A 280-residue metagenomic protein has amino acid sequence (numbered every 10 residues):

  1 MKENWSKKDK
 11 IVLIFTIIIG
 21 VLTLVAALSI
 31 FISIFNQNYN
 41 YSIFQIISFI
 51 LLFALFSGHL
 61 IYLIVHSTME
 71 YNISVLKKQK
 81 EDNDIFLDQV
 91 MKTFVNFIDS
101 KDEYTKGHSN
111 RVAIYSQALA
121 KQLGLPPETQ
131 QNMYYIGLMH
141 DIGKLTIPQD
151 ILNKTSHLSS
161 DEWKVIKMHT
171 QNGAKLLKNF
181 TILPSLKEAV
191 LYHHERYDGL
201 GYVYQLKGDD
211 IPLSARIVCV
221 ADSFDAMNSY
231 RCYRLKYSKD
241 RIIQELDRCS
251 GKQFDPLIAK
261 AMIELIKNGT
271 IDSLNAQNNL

Functional and structural regions predicted by a protein language model:
M1-E70: Alpha-helical transmembrane segments and their helix-membrane boundary motifs
S6, D88, V95, D99-L280: Metal-dependent catalytic cores of enzymes that make or break cyclic nucleotides and related phosphoester linkages
L13-I14, K77, L87, Q117: A generic structural signal for ordered secondary structure
F15, F31, F35, F44 (+8 more regions): Phenylalanine-focused residue identity feature
F35-N38, T68-I73, K77, T155 (+1 more regions): Membrane-interfacial segments
F44, N83, I142-L145: A glycine-rich, aromatic-flanked flexible loop/lid motif
G58, Y62, K80-E81, S160 (+1 more regions): Short N-terminal helix-initiation segments at or just after the protein's N-terminus
V65-T68, N72-V90, F97, K101 (+1 more regions): Amphipathic coiled-coil signal-transmission "stalk" helices
